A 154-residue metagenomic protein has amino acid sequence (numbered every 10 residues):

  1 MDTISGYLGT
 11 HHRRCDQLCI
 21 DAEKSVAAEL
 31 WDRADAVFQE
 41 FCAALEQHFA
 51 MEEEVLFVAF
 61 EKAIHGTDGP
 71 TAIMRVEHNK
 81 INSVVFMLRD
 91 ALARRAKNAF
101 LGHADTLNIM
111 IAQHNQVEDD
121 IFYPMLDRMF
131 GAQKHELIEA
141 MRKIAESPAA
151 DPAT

Functional and structural regions predicted by a protein language model:
M1-T154: Small-residue-biased structural context
